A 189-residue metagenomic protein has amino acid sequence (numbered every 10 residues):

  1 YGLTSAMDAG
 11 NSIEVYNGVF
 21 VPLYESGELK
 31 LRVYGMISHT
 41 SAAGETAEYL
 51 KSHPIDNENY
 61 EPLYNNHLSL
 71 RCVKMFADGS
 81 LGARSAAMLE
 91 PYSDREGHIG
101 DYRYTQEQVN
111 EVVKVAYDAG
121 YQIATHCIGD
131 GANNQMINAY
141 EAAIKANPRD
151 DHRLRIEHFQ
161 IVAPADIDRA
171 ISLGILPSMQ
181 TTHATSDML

Functional and structural regions predicted by a protein language model:
Y1: Metal- or metallocofactor-binding catalytic centers and their adjacent structured scaffolds across diverse enzyme
T4-S5: Short acidic/polar active-site loop segments enriched in Thr and Asp
D8, I123-T125, I156: Conserved hydrophobic beta-strand within the GNAT/NAT acetyltransferase core sheet that lines the active-site cleft
D8-Y16, G131-N133, H158, V162-P164: Acidic-and-aromatic substrate-binding clefts and catalytic sites of carbohydrate-active enzymes
I13-D130, N134, R169-T182: Metal-coordinating catalytic core of metallo-dependent amide/deamination hydrolases
V115, N138-A146: Conserved helix-loop functional segments at active or binding sites
K145-L189: C-terminal active-site-proximal or functional interface alpha/beta core segments in diverse enzymes
